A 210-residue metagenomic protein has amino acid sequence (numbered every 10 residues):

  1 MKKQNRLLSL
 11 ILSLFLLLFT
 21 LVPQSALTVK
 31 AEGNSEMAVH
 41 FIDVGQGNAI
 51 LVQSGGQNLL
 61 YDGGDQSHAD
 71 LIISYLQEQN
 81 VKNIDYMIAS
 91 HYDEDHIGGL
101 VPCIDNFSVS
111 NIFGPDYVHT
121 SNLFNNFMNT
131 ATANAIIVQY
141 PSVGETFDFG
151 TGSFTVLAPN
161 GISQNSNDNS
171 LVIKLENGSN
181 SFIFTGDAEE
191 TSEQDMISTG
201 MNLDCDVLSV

Functional and structural regions predicted by a protein language model:
K2-L7, L17-V210: Non-globular, low-confidence helical/coil segments that flank catalytic cores
I11-L14: Acidic, serine/threonine-rich, charge-biased low-complexity segments in large eukaryotic scaffold/adaptor proteins
